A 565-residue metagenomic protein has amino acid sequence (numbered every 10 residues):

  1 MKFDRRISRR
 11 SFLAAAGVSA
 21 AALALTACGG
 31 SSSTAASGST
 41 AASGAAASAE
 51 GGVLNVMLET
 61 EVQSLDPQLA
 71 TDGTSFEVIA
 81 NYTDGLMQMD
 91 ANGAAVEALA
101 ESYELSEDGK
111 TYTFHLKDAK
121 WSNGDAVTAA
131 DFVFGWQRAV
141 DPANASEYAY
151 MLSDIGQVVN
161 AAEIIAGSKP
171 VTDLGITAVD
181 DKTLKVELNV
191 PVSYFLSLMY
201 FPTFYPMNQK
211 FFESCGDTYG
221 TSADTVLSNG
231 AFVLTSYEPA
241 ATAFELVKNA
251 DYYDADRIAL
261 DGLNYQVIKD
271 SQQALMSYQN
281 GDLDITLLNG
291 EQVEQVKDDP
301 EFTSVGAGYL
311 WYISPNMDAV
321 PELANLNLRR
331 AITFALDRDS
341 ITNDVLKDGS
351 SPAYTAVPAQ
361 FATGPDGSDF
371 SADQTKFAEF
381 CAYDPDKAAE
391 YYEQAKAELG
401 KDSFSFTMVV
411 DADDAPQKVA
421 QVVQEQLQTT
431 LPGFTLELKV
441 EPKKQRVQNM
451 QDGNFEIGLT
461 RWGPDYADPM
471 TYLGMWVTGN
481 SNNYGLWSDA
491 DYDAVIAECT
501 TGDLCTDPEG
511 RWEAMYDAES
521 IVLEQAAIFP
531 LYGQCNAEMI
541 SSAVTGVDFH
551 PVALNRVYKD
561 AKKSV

Functional and structural regions predicted by a protein language model:
L13, T177, T342, E379-C381 (+3 more regions): Extracytoplasmic/peripheral linker and loop segments enriched in polar/acidic and small residues with frequent Thr/Pro
M57-E107, L227: N-terminal lobe/hinge region of extracytoplasmic solute-binding protein
E101-M151, K185, E322-A324: Aromatic- and charge-enriched surface segment that lines or borders ligand/interaction sites
D131-V133, V140, N144-K210: Surface-exposed binding/hinge segments that line and control ligand-binding clefts or catalytic entry sites
K182, L188-I258, G262: Gly/Pro-rich hinge or "lid" segments in bacterial periplasmic/extracellular proteins
V226, A250-V296: Ligand-site clamp/hinge motif
P352-Q394, A415-Q417: Structural transition elements
E538-V565: Long beta-strand-rich cores associated with HINT superfamily self-processing modules
